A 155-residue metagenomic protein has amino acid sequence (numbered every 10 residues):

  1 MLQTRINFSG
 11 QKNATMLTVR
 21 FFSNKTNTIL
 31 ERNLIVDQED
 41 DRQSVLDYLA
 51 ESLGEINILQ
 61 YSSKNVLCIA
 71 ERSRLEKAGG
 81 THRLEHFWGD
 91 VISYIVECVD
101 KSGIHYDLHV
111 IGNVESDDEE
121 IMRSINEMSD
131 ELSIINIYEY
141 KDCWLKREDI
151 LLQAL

Functional and structural regions predicted by a protein language model:
L2-H86, E115-L155: Acidic, low-complexity intrinsically disordered segments
L17-F21, I92-D100: A short beta-strand signature
N24-T28, V99-H109: Short, cysteine-centered beta-strand-loop-beta hairpins and adjacent loop/turn segments enriched in charged/polar
W88-D90: Intrinsically disordered, low-complexity regulatory regions enriched in Ser/Pro/Gly/Thr and acidic residues
